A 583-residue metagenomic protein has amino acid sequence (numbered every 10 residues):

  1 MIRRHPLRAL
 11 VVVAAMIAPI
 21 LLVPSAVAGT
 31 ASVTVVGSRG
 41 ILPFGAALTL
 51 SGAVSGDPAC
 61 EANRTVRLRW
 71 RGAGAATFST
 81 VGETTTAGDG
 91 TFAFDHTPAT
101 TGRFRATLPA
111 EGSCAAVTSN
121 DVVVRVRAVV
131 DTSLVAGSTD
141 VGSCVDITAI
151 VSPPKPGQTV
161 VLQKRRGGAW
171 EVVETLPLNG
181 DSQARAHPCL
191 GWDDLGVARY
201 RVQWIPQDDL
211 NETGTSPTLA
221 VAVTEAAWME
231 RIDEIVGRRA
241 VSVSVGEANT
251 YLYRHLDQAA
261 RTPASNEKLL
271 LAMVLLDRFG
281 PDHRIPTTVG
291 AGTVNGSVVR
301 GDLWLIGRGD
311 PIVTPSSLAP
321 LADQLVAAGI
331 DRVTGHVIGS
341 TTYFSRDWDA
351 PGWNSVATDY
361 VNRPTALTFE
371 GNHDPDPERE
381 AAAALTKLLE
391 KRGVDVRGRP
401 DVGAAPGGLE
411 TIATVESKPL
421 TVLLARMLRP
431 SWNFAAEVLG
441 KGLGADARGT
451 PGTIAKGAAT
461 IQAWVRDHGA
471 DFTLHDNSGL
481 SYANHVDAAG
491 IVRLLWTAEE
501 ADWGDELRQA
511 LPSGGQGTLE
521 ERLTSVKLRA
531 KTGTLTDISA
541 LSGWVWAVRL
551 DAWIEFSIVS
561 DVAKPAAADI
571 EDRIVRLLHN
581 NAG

Functional and structural regions predicted by a protein language model:
I2-A227: Low-complexity, Ser/Thr/Pro-rich intrinsically disordered linker/stalk segments at domain junctions
A220-A260, L321-G329: Beta-lactamase-like hydrolase cores
T224-E225, A248, P286-R308, I338-R346 (+2 more regions): Acidic helix-start/capping segments at beta-turn-to-alpha-helix junctions
L252-R254, G444-G583: Small-residue-rich helix-loop
P263-P281, V337, L367, A384-L389 (+2 more regions): Active-site SXXK
D277-G292, G393-V402, G504-R508: Short, well-structured active-site flanking segments
T288-Y343, A357-D359, T368-F369: Active-site-adjacent, His/Asp/Glu-enriched structural segments that form or flank metal-binding and acid/base networks
N372-E506: A small/polar active-site loop signature that marks catalytic segments
